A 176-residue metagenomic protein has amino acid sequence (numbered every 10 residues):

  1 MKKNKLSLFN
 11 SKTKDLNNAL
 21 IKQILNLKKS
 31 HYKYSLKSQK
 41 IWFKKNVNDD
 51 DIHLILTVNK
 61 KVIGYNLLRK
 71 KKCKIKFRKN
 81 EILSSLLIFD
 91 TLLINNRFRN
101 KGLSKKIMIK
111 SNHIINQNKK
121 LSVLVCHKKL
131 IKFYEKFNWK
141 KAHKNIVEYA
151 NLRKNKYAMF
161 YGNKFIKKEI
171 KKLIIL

Functional and structural regions predicted by a protein language model:
M1-W42, H53-T57, I166-L176: Short amphipathic alpha-helix that is part of the acyltransferase structural core
K44-D50: Short loop/turn motifs at secondary-structure junctions and domain boundaries
I55, K60-K79, L86-L93: Conserved beta-strand in the GNAT
I94, N100-H113: Conserved acetyl-CoA-binding loop-helix of GNAT-fold acetyltransferases
S104-M108, K129-L130, I146-R153: Short glycine/proline-centered loop/turn elements that form peptide/ligand docking sites
M108, H113-H127: Conserved GNAT acetyl-CoA-binding A-motif
V125, E135-M159: Conserved catalytic-core motifs of GNAT/GCN5-like acyltransferases
E148-L176: C-terminal "cap" of GNAT-fold acetyltransferases
